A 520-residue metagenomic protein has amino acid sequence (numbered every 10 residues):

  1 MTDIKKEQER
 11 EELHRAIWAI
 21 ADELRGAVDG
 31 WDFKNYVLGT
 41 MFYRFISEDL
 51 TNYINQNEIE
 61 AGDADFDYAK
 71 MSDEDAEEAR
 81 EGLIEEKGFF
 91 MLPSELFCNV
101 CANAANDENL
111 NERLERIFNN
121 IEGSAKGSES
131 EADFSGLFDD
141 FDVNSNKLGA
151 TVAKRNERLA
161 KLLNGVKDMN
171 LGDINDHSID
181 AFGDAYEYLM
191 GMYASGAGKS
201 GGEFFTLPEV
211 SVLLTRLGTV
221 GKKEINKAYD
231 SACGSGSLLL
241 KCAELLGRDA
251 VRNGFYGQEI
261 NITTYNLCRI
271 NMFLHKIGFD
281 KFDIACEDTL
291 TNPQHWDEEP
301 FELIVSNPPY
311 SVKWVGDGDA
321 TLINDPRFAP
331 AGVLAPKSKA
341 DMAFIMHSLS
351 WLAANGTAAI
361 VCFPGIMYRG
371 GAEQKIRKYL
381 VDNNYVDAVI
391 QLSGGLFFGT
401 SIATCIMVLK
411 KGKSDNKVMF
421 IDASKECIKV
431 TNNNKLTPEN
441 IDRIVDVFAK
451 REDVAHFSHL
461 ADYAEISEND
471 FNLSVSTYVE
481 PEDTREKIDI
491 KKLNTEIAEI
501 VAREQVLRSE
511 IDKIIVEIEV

Functional and structural regions predicted by a protein language model:
M1-L213, L217-G218, D283-T289, Q391-G395 (+2 more regions): Non-catalytic, mostly N-terminal accessory regions of nucleic-acid modification and defense proteins
T2-I4, Q8, E298-V520: A conserved structural/catalytic subdomain of Rossmann-like adenosyl-cofactor enzymes
I20, D184, K241, Y256 (+5 more regions): Residues within well-formed alpha-helices
V37, F182, I225, R252 (+3 more regions): A structure-centric signal for secondary-structure junctions around beta-strands
R44-N57, Y193, K222, L246 (+4 more regions): A generic secondary-structure signal for well-formed alpha-helical elements
D75, S235, I262, T291 (+3 more regions): Residue-level detector of flexible, active-site-proximal loop/helix-junction positions within diverse enzyme catalytic
S200-S306, S311-K313, D317-L322, R327-G332 (+3 more regions): Conserved S-adenosyl-L-methionine
